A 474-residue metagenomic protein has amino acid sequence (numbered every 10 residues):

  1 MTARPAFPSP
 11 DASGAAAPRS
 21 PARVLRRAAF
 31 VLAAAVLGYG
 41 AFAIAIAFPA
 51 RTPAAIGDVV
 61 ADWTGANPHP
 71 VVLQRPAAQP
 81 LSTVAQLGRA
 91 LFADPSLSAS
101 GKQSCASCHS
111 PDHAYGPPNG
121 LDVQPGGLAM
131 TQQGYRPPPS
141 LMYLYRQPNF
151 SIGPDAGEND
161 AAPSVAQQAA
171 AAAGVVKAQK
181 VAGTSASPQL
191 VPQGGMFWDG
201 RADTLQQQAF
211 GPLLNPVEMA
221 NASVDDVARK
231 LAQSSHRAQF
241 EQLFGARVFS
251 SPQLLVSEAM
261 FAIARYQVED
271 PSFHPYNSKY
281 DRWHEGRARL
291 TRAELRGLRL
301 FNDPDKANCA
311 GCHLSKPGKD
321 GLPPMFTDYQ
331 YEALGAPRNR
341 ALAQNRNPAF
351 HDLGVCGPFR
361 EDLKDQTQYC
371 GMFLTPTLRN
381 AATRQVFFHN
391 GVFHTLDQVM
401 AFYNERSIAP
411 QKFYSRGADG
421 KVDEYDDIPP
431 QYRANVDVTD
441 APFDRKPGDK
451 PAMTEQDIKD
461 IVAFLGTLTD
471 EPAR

Functional and structural regions predicted by a protein language model:
T2-R89, G211-P216, A220-L295, R299 (+4 more regions): Post-cleavage N-terminal segment of exported redox proteins
F48-Q206, P275-A418, R474: Short glycine/threonine-rich turn/loop motifs
D397-Q398, E405-D449: An amphipathic alpha-helical core segment
